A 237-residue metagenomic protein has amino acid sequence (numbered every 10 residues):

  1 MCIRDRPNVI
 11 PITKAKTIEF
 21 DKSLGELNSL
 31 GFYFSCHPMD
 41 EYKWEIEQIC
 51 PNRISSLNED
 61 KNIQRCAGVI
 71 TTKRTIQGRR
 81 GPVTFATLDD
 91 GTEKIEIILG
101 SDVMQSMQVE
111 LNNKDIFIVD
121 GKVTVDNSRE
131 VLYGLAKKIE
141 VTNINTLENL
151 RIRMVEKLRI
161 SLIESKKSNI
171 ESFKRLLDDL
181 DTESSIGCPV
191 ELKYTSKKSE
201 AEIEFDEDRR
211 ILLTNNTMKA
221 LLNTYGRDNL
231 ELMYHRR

Functional and structural regions predicted by a protein language model:
R4-R237: Noncatalytic, beta-rich nucleic-acid-contacting surfaces in large DNA/RNA-processing enzymes
